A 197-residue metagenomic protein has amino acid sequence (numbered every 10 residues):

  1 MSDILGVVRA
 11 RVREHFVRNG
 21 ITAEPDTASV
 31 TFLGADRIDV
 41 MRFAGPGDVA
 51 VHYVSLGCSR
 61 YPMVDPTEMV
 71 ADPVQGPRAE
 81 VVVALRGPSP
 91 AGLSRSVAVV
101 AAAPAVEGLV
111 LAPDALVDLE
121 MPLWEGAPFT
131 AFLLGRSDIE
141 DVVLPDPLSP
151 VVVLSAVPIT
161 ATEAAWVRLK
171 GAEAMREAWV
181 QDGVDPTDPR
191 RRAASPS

Functional and structural regions predicted by a protein language model:
M1-S197: Acidic, proline/glycine-rich low-complexity IDRs
